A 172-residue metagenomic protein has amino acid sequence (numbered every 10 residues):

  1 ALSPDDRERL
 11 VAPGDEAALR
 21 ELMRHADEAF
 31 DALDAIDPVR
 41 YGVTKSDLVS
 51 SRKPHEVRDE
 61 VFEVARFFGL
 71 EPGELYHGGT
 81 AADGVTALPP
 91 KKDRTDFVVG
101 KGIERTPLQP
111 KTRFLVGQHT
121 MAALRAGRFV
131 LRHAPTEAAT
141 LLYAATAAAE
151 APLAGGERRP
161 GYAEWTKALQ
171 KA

Functional and structural regions predicted by a protein language model:
A1-P110, R125-V130, T140-L153, K167-A168: Hydrophobic or amphipathic, alpha-helical segments that drive membrane association/targeting
K111-H119: Short alpha-helical catalytic segment bearing the HExxH-like zincin motif of zinc-dependent metalloproteases
V130-P135, E157: Short acidic alpha-helical/loop segments enriched in Asp/Glu that coordinate divalent cations
P160-K171: Small-residue-rich helix-loop
